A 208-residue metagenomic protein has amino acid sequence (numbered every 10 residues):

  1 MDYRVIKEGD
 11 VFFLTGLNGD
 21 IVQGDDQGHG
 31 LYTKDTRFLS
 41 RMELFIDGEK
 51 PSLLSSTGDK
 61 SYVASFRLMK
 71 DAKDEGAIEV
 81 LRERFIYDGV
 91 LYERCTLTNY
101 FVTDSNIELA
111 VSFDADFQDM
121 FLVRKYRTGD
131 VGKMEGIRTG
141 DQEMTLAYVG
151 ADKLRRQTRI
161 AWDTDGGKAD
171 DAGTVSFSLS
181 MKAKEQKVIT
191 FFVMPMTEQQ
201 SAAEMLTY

Functional and structural regions predicted by a protein language model:
M1-Y208: Terminal accessory carbohydrate-recognition/targeting modules of carbohydrate-active enzymes
